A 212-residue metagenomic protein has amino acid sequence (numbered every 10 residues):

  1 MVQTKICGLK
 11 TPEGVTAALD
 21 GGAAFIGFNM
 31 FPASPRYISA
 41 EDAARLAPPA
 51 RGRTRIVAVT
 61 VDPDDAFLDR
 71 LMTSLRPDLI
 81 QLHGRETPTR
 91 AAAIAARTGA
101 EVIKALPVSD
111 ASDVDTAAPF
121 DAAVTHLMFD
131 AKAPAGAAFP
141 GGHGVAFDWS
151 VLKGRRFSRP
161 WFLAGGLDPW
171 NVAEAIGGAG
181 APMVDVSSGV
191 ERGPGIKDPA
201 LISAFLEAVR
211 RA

Functional and structural regions predicted by a protein language model:
M1-M183, S188-A212: Conserved N-terminal beta1-alpha1 strand-loop-helix module at the mouth
